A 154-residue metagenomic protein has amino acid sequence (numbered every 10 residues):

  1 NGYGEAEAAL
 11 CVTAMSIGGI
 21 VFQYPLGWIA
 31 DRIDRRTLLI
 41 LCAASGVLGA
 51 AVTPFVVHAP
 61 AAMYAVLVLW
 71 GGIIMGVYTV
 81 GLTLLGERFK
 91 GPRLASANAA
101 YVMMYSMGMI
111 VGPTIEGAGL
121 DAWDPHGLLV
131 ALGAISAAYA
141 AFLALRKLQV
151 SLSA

Functional and structural regions predicted by a protein language model:
L10-G19, Y101, Y105: Transmembrane alpha-helical segments of major facilitator superfamily
S16-Y24, M109-I110: Residue-level signature of mid-helix packing/kink "hotspots" within the transmembrane helices of 12-pass Major
F22-D34, L120-D121: Helix-to-loop junctions at the C-terminal end of transmembrane segments in multipass secondary transporters
T37-V52, G133: Structural signature of the two symmetry-related core transmembrane helices
M75-F89: Intracellular juxtamembrane helix-capping segments at the cytosolic ends of symmetry-related transmembrane helices
G91-D121: A late C-terminal transmembrane helix in Major Facilitator Superfamily
A118-S136: A membrane-interface helix-boundary motif in multi-pass transporters
V130-A154: Multi-pass alpha-helical transporter architecture, strongest for 12-TM Major Facilitator/SLC carriers used
